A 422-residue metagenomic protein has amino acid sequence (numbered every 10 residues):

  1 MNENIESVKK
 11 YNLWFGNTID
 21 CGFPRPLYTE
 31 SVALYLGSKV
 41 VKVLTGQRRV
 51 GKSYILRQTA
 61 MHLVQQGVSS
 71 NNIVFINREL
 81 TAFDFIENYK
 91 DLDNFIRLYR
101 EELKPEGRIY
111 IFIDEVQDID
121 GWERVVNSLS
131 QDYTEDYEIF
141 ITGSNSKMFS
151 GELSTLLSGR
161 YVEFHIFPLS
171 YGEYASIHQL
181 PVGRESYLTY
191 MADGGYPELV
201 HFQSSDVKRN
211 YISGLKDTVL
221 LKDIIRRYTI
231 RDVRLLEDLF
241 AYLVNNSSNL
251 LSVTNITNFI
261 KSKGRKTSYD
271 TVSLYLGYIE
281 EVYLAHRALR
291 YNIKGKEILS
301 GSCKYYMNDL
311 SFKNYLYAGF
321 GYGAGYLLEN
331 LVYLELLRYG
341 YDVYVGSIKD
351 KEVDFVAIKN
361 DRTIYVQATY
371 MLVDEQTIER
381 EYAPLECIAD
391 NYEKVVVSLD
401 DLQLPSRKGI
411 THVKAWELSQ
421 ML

Functional and structural regions predicted by a protein language model:
M1-S38: A short, basic N-terminal segment
N2-K9, N17, S144-S146, S150-L250 (+2 more regions): Interdomain motor-coupling "hinge/lid" segment immediately C-terminal to the ATP-binding subdomain of NTP-driven enzymes
L44: Hydrophobic anchor at the beta1->P-loop junction of P-loop NTPases
S53: Walker A/P-loop
N72, S205-T363: Accessory nucleic acid-recognition modules appended to NTPase machines
I76-E106: Short glycine-rich substrate-engagement loop in P-loop NTPases that contacts/grips substrate
E138-S144: Structural recognition of the conserved hydrophobic beta-strand(s) that form the central parallel beta-sheet of P-loop
D401-L422: Domain-level recognition of nuclease-like catalytic cores that cleave nucleotide substrates
